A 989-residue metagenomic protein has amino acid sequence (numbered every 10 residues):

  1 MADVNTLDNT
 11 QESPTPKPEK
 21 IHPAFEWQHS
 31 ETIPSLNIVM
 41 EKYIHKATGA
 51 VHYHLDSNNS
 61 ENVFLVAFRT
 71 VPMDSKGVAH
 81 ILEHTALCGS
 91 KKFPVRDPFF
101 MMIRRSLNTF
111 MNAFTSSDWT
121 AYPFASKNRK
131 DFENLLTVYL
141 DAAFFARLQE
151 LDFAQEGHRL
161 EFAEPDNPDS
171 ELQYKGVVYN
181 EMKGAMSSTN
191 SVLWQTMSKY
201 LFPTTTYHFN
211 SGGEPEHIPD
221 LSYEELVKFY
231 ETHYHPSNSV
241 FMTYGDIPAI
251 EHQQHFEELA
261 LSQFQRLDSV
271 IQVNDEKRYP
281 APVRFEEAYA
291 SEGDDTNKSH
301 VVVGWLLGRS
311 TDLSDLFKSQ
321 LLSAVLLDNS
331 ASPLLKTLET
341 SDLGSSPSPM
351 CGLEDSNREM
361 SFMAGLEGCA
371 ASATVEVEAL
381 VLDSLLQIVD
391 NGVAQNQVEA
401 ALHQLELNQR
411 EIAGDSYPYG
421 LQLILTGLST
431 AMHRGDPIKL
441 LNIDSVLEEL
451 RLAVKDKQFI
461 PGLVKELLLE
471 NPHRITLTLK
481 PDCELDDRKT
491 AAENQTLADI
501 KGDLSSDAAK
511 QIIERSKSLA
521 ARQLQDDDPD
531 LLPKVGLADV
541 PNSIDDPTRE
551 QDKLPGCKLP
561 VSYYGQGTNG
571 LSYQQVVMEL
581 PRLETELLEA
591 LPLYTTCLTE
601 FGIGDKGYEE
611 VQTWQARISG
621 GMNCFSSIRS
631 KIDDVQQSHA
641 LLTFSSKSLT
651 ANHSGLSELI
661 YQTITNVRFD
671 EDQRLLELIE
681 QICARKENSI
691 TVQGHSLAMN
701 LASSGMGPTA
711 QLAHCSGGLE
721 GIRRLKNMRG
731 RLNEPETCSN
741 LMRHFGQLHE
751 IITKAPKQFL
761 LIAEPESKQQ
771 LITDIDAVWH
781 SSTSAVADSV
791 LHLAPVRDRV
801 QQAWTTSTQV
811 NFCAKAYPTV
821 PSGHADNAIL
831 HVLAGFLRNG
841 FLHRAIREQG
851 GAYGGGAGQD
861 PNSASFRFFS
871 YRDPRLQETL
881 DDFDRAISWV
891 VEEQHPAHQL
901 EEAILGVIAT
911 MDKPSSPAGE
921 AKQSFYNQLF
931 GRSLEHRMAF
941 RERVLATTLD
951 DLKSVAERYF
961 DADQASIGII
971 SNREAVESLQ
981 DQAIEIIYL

Functional and structural regions predicted by a protein language model:
A2-L65: Non-catalytic terminal extensions that flank enzyme cores
Y53-N58, L65-A67, Y179, K183-S187 (+9 more regions): His/Glu-based metal-binding/catalytic segments typifying zinc-dependent metallopeptidases
E61-V71, D97-F145, D152-A163, S191-E216 (+10 more regions): M16 family metallopeptidases and their MPP-like homologs
V78, L82-A86, Y594: Active-site His/Glu-centered metal-binding helix of metallohydrolases
F110, V227-E231, A288-S291, P349-E354 (+12 more regions): Generic recognition of flexible, low-complexity loop/linker segments
E164-N238, M242-A260, F264-A290, D295-N297 (+1 more regions): Hydrophobic, small-residue-rich alpha-helical packing segments that form membrane-like cores
K175, V227-L259, N740-I775, Q964: Non-catalytic, conformational "gating/processing" segments within enzyme and secreted inhibitor domains
F229-Y230, Y234, V240, P248-V270 (+3 more regions): Extended, regular secondary-structure scaffolds
